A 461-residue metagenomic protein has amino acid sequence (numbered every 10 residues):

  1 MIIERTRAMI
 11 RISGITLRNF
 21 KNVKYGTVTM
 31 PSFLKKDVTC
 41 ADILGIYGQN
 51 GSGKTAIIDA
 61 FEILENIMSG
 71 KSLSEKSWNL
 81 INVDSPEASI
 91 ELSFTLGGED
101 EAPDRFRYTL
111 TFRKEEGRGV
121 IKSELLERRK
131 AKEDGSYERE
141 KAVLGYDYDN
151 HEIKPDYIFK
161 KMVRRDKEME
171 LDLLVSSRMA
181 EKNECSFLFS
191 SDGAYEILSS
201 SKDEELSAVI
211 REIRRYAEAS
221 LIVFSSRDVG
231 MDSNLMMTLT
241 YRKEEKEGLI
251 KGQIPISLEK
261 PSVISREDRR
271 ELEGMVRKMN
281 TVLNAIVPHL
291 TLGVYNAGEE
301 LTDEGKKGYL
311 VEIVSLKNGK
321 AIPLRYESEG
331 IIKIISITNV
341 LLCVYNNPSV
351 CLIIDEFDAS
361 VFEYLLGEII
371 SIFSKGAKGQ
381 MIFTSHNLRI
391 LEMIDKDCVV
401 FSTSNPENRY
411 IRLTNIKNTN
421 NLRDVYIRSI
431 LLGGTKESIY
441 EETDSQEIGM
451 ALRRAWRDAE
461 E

Functional and structural regions predicted by a protein language model:
M1-G70, K307-T443, R457-D458: Switch/communication elements of ASCE P-loop NTPase nucleotide-binding domains
S13-G14, T39, E101-K132, I153-Y157 (+2 more regions): Short, well-ordered strand-loop elements centered on a beta-strand within folded domains, enriched for acidic residues
R18, T29-P31, S93-T95, T111-R113 (+4 more regions): A structural detector for beta-sheet-dominated domains
V23-K24, G98-D104, R128-V143, T302 (+1 more regions): Short, surface-exposed beta-strand/loop "edge" segments at domain boundaries and coil↔beta transitions
T39, G45, I58-G117: Conserved P-loop NTP-binding catalytic core
P103-K114, G135, A142-Y146, L292-N296: Broad, structure-driven detector of short, well-ordered beta-strand segments within folded domains
K114-A285: Electropositive, glycine-dotted interaction segments that contact anionic polymers or phosphate-rich ligands
K251-Y326, E441-T443, G449-E461: Extended helical coiled-coil dimerization/tether regions that scaffold and oligomerize large DNA-maintenance assemblies
